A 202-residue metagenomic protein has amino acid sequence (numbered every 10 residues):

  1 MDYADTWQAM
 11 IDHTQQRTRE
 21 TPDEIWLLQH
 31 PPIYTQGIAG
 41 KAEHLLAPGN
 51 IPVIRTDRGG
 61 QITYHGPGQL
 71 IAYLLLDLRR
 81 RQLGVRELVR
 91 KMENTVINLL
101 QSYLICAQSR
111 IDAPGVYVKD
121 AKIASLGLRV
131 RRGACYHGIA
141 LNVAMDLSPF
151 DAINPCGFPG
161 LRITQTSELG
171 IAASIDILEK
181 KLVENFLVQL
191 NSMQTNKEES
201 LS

Functional and structural regions predicted by a protein language model:
M1-V118, K122-I123, S148, A172 (+1 more regions): N-terminal lobe of the biotin/lipoate ligase/transferase fold
S125-G127: Beta-strand scaffold of nucleotide-dependent catalytic cores
R129-R131: Short beta-strand micro-motifs enriched in acidic
A134-N142: Conserved phosphate/anionic-ligand binding catalytic regions in large, soluble enzymes, centered on
Y136, L147-S202: C-terminal accessory segment of soluble enzyme catalytic cores
